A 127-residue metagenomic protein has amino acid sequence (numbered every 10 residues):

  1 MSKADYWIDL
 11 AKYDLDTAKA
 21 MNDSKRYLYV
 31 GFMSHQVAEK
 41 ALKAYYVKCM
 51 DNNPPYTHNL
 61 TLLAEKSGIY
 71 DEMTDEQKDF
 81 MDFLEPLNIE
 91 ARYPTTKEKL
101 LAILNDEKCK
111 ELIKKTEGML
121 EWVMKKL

Functional and structural regions predicted by a protein language model:
M1-L127: Terminal alpha-helical segments
